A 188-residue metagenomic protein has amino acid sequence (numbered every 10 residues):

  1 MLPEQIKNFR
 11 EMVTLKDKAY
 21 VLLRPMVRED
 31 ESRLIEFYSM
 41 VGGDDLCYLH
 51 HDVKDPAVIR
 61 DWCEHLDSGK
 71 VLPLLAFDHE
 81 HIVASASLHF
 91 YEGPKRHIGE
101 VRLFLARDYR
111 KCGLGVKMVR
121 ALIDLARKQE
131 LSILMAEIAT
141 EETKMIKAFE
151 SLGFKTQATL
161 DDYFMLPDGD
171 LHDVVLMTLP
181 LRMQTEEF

Functional and structural regions predicted by a protein language model:
V21-R33: A short beta-loop-alpha structural element at the N-terminal edge of CoA-dependent acyl/N-acetyltransferase catalytic
E31, E36-H50: Helix-loop element at the rim of GNAT/NAT acetyltransferase active sites that forms part of the acceptor-substrate
H51-R107, P180-R182: Acetyl-CoA-dependent GNAT
Y109, G113-A121: Conserved acetyl-CoA pyrophosphate-binding loop and the N-cap/start of the following alpha-helix in GNAT-like
R110, A136-I146: Conserved beta-strand-loop-alpha-helix junction that forms the acyl-donor binding cleft
V119, A126-I138: Conserved GNAT acetyl-CoA-binding A-motif
M135-I138, E150-H172: Conserved catalytic-core motifs of GNAT/GCN5-like acyltransferases
D162-F188: C-terminal "cap" of GNAT-fold acetyltransferases
